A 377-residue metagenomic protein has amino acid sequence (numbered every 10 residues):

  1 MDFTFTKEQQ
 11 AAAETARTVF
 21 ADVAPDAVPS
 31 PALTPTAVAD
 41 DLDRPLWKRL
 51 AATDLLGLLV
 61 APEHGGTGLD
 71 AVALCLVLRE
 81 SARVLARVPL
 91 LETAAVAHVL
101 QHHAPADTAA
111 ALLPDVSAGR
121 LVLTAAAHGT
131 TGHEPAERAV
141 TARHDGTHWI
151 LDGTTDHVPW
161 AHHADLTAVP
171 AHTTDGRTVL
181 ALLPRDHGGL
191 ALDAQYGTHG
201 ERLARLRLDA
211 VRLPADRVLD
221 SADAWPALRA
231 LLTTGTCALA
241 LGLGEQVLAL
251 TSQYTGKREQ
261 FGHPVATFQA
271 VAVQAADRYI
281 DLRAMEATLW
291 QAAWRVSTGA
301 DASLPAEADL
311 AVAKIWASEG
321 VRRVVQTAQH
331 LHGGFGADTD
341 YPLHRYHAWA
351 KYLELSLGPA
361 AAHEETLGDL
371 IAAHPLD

Functional and structural regions predicted by a protein language model:
M1-R87, D369-D377: Amphipathic, small/basic residue-rich leader segments at the start of a protein or domain
D2, A13, G334-D377: Glycine-rich phosphate/cofactor-binding loops in nucleotide/flavin-utilizing enzymes
D2-E8, A12-E14, L190-R283: Glycine-rich beta->alpha junctions and the first turn(s) of the following alpha-helix
A24-V38, S252, Q260-H263, Y279-I315 (+2 more regions): C-terminal helix-coil-helix/basic helical segment that borders enzyme active sites and/or dimer interfaces and provides
G68-V77, S117, E134-R138, R212-L213: Structural signature of FAD isoalloxazine-binding scaffolds in flavoprotein oxidoreductases
R87-D107: N-terminal glycine-rich flavin-associated loop
A118-T130: A short, Trp-centered hydrophobic/proline-enriched beta-strand micro-motif
A126, T154-L190: A short core secondary-structure module
